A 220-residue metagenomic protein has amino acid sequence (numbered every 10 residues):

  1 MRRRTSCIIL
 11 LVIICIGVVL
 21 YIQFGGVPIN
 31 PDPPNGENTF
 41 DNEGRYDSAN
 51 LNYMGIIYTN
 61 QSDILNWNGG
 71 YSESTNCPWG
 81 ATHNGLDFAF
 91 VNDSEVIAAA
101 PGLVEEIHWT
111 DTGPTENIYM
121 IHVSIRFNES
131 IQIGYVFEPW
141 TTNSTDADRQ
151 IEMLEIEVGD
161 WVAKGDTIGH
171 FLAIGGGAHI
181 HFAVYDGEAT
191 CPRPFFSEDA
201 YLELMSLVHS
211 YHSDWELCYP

Functional and structural regions predicted by a protein language model:
M1-I13: N-terminal Sec-pathway targeting helices
I14-V19: Hydrophobic core
L20-I121, N128-S130, V158, A163-K164 (+1 more regions): Surface-exposed, glycine-biased beta-strand/turn segments
P33-G36, D146-A163, G176-P220: Acidic, glycine-rich catalytic/binding loops that coordinate metals and/or anionic ligands
A99-M153, A178-A183: Zn2+-dependent peptidoglycan hydrolase active-site motif and core
T167: Glycine-rich acetyl-CoA-binding "A-motif" of GNAT/NAT acetyltransferases
F171-L172: Short beta-strand-plus-loop segments that form exposed binding edges in beta-rich domains
